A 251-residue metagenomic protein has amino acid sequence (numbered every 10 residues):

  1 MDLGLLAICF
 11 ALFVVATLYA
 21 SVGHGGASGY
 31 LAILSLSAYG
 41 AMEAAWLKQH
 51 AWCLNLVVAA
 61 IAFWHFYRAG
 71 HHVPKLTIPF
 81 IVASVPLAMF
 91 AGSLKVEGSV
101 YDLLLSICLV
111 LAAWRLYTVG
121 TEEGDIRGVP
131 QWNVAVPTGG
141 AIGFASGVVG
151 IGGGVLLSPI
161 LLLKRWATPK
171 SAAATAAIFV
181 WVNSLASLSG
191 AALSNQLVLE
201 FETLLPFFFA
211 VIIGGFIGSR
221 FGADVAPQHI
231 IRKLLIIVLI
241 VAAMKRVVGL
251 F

Functional and structural regions predicted by a protein language model:
M1-S21, G25, G29-A45, I61-A145 (+4 more regions): Juxtamembrane transmembrane-helix boundary motif
K48-N55, V85, A173-W181, L239: Transmembrane helix-bundle signature of multi-pass membrane transporters/permeases
L56-A60: Central hydrophobic cores of alpha-helical transmembrane segments in multi-pass inner-membrane proteins across all
T77, L156, A177: Residue-level recognition of oxygen-bearing side chains
G153: Gly/Ser-rich catalytic serine loop of serine hydrolases
A186-G190: Alpha-helical transmembrane segments of helical membrane proteins, especially in multi-pass transport, channel
